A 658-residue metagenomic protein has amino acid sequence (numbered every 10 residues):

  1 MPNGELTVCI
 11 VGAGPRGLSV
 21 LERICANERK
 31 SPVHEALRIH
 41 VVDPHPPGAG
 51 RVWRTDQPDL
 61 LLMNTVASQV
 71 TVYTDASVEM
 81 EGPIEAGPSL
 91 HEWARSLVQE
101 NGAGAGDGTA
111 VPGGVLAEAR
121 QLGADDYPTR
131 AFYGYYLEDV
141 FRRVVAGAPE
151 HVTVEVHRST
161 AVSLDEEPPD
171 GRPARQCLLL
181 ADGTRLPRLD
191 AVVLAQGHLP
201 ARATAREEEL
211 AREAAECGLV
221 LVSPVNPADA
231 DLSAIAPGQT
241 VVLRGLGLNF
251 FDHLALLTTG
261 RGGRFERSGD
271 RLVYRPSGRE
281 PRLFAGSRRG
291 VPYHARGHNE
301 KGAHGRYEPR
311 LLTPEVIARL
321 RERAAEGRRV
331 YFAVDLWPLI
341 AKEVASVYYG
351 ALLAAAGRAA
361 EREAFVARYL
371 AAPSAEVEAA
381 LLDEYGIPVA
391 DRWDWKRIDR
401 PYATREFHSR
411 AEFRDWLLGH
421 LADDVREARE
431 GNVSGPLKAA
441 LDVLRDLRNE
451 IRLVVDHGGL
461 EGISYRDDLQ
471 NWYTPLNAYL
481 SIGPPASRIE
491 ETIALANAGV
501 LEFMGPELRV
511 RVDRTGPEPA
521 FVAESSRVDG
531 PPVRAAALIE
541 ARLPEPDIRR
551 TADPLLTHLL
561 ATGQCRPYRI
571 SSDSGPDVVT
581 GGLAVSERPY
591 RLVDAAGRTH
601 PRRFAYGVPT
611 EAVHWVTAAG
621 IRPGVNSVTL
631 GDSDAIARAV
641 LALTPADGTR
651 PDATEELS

Functional and structural regions predicted by a protein language model:
M1-P58, G108-T109, L116-A646, A653-S658: Flavin (primarily FAD) cofactor-binding/catalytic cores of flavoenzymes
P47-V115, H600: Redox-cofactor-proximal catalytic regions of oxidoreductases
